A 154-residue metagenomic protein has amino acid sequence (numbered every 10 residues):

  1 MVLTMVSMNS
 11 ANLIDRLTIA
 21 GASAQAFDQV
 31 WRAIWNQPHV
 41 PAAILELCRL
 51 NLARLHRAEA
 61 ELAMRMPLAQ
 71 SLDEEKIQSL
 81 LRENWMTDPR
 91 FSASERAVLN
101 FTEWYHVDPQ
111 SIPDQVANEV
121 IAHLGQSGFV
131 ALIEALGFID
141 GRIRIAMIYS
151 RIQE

Functional and structural regions predicted by a protein language model:
M1-E154: Hydrophobic alpha-helical segments
